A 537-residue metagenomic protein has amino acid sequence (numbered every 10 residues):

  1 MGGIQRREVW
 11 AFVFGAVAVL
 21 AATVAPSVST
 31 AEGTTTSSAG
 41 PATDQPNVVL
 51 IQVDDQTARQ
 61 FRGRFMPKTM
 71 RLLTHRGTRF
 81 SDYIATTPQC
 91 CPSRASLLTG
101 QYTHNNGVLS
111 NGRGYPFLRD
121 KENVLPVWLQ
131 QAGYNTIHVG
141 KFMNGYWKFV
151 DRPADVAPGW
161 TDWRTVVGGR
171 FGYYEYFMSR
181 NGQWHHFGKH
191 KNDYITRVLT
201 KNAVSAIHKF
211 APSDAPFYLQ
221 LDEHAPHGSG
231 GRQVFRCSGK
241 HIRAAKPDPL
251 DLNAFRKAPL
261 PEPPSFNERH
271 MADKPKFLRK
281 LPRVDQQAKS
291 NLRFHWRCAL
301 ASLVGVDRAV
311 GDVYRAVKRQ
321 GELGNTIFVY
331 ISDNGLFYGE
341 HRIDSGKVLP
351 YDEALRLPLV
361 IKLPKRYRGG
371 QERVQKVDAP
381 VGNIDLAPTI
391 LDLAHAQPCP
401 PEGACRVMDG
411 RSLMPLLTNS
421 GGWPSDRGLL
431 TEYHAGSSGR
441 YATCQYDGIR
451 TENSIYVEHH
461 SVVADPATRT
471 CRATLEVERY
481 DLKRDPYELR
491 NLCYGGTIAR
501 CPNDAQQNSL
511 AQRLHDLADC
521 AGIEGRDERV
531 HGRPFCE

Functional and structural regions predicted by a protein language model:
G2-G33: Secretory targeting and sorting signals
S29, D44-P46, V53, R79 (+6 more regions): Long, internal low-complexity/basic segments
A42-T43, V53-D55, R59, G168-Y194 (+7 more regions): Active-site-proximal cap/lid insertion segments
V48-V49, D54-Q56, L129, K141 (+7 more regions): A short aromatic-rich beta-strand->coil structural motif
L50-V53, T57-H138, K148, P158 (+2 more regions): Active-site segment of extracytoplasmic enzymes that catalyze sulfate/phosphate-ester chemistry
R64-M66, T78-Q101, G114-Y115, H138-D151 (+6 more regions): Short, solvent-exposed turn/loop segments enriched in Gly/Ser/Thr/Pro and often Arg
P126-Y134, T196, T200-V204, G311 (+4 more regions): Non-catalytic, well-ordered alpha-helical segments in soluble enzyme domains
G159-D162, V167, N334-E340, I384-A387 (+2 more regions): C-terminal cap/loop subdomain of S1 sulfatases and analogous C-terminal strand-loop tails that border
